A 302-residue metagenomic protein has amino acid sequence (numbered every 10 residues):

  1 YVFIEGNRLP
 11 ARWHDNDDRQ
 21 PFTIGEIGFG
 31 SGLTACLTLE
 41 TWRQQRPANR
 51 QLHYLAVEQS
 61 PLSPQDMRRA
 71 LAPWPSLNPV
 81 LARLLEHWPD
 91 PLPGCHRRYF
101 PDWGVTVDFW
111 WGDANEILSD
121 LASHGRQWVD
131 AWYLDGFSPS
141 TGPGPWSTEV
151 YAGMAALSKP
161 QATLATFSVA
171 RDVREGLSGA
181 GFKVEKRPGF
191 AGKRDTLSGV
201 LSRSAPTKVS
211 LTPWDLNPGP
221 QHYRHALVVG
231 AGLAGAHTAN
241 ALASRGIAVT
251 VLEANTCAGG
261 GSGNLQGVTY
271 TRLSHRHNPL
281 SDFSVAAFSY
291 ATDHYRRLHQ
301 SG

Functional and structural regions predicted by a protein language model:
Y1-T23: Conserved alpha-helix/loop element of class I SAM-dependent methyltransferases that forms part of the SAM/SAH-binding
D15-V129, P145-T148, F190: The AdoMet/dcAdoMet-binding core of the Class I SAM-like
I27-F29, G230-G232, A254: Glycine-rich Rossmann-fold phosphate-binding loop(s) that bind the pyrophosphate of adenine dinucleotide cofactors
S147-P160: A short glycine-rich, Lys/Arg-flanked "PGG" loop and its adjoining helix->strand segment in the class I
A170-Q221: Class I S-adenosyl-L-methionine
P220-A234: Beta1/beta-strand and adjacent pyrophosphate-binding region of the FAD-binding site in flavoprotein oxidoreductases
S244-G263: Glycine-rich FAD pyrophosphate-binding loop
V268-G302: Dinucleotide-binding Rossmann-like beta1-alpha1 core, especially the glycine-rich loop that anchors the ADP
